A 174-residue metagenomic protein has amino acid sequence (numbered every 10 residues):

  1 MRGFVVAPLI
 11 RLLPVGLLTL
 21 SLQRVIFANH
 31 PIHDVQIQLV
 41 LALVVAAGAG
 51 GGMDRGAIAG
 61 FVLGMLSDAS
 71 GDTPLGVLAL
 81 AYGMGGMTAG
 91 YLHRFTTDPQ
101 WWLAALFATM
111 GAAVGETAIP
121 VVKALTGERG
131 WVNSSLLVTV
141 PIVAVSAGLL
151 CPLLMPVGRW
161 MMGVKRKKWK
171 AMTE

Functional and structural regions predicted by a protein language model:
M1-E174: Terminal, non-globular segments
